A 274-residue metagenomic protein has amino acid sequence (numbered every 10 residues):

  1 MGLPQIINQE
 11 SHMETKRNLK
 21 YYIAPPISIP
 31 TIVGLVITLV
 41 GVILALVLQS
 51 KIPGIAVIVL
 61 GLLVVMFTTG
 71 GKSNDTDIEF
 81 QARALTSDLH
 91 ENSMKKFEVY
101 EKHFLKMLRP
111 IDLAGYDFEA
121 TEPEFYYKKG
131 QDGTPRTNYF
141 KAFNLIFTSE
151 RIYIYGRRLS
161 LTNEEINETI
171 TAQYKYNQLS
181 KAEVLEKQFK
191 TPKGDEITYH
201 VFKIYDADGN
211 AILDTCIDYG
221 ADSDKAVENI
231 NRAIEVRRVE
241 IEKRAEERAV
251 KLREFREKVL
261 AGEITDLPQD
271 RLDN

Functional and structural regions predicted by a protein language model:
M1-Q9, A211-L213, A226: Membrane-protein extramembrane domains
G2-P25, V65-F67, G71-L145: Anionic N-terminal interaction surfaces
H12-T15, I29, L39, K51-I55 (+2 more regions): Short amphipathic alpha-helical segments that mediate assembly, nucleic-acid/protein binding, or membrane association
I29-L35, V42-G61: Hydrophobic alpha-helical transmembrane segments
V42-Q49, V65, T69-K72, L159: Transmembrane helix-loop junctions and nearby membrane-interface residues
G130, T148, D206: Acidic surface patches and DE-rich sequence motifs
R136-N167: Conserved beta-hairpin
I166-N274: Acidic, Ser/Thr- and proline-rich intrinsically disordered linker/docking segments of eukaryotic scaffolds
